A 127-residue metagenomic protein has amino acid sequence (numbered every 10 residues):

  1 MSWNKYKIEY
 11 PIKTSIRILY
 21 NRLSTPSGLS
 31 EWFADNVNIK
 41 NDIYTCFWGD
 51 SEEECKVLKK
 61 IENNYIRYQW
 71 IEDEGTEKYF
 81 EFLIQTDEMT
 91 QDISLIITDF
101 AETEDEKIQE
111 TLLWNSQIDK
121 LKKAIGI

Functional and structural regions predicted by a protein language model:
M1-V37: Hydrophobic ligand-binding cavity/cleft-lining segments
K5-K7, S51-C55, T76-E81: Short, surface-exposed coil-to-beta transition loops
K5-Y6, T14-I18, E54-C55, I93-E102 (+1 more regions): Short, charged low-complexity linear motifs
K7, T45, Q109: Conserved short-loop catalytic and cofactor-binding motifs
I16-R17, L58-N63, I84-S94: A short, structured loop/turn motif at beta-sheet edges
N21-E31, N63, N115-I127: Short, intrinsically disordered, mixed-charge
S27-E74: Glycine-rich portal/gate segments that line the openings of hydrophobic small-molecule binding cavities
Q69-S116, K120-K123, I127: Beta-strand/loop substructures that line and gate deep hydrophobic ligand-binding cavities in soluble
